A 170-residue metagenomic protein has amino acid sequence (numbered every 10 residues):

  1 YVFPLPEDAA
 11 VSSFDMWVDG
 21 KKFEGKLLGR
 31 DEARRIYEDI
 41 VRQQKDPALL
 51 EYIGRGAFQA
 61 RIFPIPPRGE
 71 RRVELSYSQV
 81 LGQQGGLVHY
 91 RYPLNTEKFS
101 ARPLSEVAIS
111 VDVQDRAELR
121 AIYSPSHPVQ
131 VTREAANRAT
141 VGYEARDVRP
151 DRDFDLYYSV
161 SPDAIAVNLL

Functional and structural regions predicted by a protein language model:
Y1-L170: Subset of Sec-pathway N-terminal targeting signals
